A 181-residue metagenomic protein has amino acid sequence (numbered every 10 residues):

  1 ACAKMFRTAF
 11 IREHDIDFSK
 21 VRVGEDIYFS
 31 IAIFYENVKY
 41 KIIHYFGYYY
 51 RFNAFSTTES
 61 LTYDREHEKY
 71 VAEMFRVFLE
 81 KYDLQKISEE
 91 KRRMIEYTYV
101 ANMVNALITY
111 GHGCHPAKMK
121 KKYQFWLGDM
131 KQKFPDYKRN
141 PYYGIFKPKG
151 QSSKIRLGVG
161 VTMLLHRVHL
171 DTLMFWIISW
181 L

Functional and structural regions predicted by a protein language model:
A1-Y63: Conserved nucleotide-sugar donor-binding catalytic segment
I16, F34-N37, I42-I43, F55-S60 (+5 more regions): Gram-positive cell-envelope targeting signals
D17-S19, Q85-S88: Short coil/loop linkers at secondary-structure junctions
D17-S30, A72-F75, L157-L165, W180: Short charge-dense sequence patches
Y45-A54, S60-K86, N102-T109, G113-D136: Catalytic core of nucleotide-sugar-dependent glycosyltransferases
I87-Y97: All-alpha amphipathic helical-bundle segments outside canonical DNA-binding/catalytic cores that form hydrophobic
H112-L181: Membrane-interface aromatic/basic loop that binds lipid-linked glycans or pyrophosphate carriers, typified by
